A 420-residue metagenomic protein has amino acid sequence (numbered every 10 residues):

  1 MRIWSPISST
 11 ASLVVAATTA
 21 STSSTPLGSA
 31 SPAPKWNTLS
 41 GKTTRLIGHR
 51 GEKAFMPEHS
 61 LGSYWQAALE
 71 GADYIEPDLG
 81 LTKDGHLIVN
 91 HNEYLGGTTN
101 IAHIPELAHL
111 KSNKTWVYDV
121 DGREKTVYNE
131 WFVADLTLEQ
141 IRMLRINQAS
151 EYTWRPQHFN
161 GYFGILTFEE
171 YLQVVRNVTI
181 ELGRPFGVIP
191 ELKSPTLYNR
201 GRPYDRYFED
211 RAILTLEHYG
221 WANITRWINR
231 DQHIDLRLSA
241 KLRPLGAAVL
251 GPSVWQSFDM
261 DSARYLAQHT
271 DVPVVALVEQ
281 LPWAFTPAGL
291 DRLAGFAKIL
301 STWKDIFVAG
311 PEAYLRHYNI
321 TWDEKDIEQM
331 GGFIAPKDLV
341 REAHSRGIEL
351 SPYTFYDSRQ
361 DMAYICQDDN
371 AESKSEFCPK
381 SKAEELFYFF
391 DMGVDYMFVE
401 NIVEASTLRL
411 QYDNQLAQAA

Functional and structural regions predicted by a protein language model:
R2-P6, L13-A420: Phosphate-group recognition and catalysis centered on beta-loop-alpha active-site segments
